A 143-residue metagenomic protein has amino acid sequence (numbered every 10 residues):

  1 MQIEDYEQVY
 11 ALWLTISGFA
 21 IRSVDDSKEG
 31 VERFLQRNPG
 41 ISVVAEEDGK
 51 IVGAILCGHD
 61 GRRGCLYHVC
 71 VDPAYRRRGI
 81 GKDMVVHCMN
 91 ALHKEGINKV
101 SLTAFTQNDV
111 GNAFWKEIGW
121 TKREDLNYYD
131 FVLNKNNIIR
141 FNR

Functional and structural regions predicted by a protein language model:
M1-A11: A short beta-loop-alpha structural element at the N-terminal edge of CoA-dependent acyl/N-acetyltransferase catalytic
A20, E32-V44, C65: A short helix-loop-beta-strand connector motif used in the catalytic cores of GNAT acetyltransferases and, in some
V44, K50-G58, C65-C70: Conserved beta-strand in the GNAT
E46, V69-R76, A104-F105: A short, internal acetyl-CoA/4′-phosphopantetheine-binding micro-motif in the GNAT/acyltransferase core
G58-Y67, R76, R123-L126: A conserved beta-turn-beta hairpin within the catalytic core of GNAT-like acetyltransferases that forms part
H68-V71, R77-N90, E117: Conserved acetyl-CoA-binding loop-helix of GNAT-fold acetyltransferases
V85, L92-A104: Conserved GNAT acetyl-CoA-binding A-motif
L102-G111, D130-L133: Conserved beta-strand-loop-alpha-helix junction that forms the acyl-donor binding cleft
